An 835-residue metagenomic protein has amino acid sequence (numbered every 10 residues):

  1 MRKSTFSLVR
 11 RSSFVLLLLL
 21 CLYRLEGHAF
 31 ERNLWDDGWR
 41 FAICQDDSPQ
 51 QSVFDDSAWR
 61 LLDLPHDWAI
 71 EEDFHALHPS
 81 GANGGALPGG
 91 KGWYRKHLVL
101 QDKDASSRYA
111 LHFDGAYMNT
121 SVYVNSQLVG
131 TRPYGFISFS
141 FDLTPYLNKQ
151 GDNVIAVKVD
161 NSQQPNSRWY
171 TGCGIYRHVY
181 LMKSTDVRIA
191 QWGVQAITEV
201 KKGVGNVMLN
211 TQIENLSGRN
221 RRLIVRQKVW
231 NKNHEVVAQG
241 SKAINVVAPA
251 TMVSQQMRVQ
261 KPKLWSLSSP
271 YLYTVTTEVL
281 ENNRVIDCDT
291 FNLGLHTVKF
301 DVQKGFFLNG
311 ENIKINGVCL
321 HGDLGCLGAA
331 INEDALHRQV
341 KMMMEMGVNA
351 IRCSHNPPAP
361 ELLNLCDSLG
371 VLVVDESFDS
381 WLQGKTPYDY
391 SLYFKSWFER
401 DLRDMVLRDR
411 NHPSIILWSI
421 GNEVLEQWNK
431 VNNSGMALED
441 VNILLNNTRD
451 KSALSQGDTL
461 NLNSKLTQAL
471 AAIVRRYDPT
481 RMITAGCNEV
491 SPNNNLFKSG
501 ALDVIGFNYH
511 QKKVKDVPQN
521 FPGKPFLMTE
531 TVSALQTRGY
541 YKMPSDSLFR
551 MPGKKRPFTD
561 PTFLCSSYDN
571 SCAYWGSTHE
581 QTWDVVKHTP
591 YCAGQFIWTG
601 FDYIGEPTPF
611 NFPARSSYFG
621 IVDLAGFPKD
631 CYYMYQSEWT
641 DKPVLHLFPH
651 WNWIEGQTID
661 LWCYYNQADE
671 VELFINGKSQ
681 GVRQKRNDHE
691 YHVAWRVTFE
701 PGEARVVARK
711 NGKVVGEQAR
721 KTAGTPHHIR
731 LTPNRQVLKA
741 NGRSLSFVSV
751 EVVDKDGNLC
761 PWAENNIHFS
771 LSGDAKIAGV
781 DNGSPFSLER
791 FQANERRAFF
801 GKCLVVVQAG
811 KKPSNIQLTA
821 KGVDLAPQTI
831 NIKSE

Functional and structural regions predicted by a protein language model:
F30-D46, A58-Q101, H112-A116, V154-R221 (+6 more regions): Non-catalytic, glycine-rich low-complexity segments
N33-W35, A42-Q45, G84, G89-Q191 (+7 more regions): Accessory beta-strand-rich segments of carbohydrate-active enzymes
I43, L61-D73, L77, H178 (+4 more regions): Extended substrate-binding grooves/exosites of carbohydrate-active enzymes
S52-D55, R221-R226, Q239, S268-T274 (+5 more regions): Short flexible loop/turn segments that cap and initiate beta-strands
L143-P145, Q255-L264, V693-F699, Q792-K811: Short, hydrophobic beta-strand segments
N148, N210-D301, W695-P701, K710 (+1 more regions): Extended acidic/polar, glycine-enriched regions that form or flank non-catalytic beta-rich accessory modules
L209-I213, K228, E278, L661-Y665 (+5 more regions): Beta-strand-rich structural segments
C288-L293, K713-G724, A826-S834: Edge beta-strands of extracellular beta-sandwich domains
